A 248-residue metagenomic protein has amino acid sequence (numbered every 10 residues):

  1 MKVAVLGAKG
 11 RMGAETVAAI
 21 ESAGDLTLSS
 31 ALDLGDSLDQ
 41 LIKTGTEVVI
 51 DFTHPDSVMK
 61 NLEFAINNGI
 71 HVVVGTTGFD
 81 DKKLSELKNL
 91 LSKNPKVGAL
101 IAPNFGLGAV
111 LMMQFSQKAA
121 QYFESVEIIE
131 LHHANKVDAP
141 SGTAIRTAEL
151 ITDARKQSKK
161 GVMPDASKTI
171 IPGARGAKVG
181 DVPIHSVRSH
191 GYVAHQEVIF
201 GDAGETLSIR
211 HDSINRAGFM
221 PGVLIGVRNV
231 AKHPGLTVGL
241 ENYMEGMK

Functional and structural regions predicted by a protein language model:
K2-K43, E124-K248: C-terminal substrate-binding/catalytic lobe of Rossmann-fold NAD(P)-dependent oxidoreductases
L34, T77-F79, N104-G106, L131-A134: Short, ordered loop/turn segments at secondary-structure junctions
I42, V48, D56-V74: Rossmann-fold NAD(P) dinucleotide-binding segment
T53-H54, T77, R188: Short glycine-/small-residue-rich Rossmann-like dinucleotide-binding loops
E63, T76-A99, F115-Q117: Rossmann-fold NAD(P)-binding glycine/threonine-rich loop
H71, E86-G106, E124-V126: Rossmann-fold dehydrogenase core element
L111-F123, A139: Rossmann-like NAD(P)H-binding beta-loop-alpha module
